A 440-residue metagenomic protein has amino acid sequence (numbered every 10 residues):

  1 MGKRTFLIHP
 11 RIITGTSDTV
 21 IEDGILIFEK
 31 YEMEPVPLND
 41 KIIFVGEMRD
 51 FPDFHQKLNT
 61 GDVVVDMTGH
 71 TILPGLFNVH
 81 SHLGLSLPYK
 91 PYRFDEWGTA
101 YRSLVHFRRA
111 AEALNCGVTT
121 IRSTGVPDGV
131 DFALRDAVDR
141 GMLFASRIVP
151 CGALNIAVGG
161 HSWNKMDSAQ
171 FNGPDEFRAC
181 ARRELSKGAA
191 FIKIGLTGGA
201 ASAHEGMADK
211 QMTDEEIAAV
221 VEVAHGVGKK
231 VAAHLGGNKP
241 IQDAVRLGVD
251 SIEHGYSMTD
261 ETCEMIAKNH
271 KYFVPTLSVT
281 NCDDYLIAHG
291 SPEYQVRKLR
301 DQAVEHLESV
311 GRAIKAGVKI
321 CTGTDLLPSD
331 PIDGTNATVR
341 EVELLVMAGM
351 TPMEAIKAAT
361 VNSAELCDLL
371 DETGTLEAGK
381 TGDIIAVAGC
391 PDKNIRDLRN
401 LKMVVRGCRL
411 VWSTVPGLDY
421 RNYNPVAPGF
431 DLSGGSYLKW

Functional and structural regions predicted by a protein language model:
G2-T5, I12-L73, Y92: Histidine-rich, glycine-flanked metal-binding segment
D53-T71, D131-M142, P174-A189, M258-Y272 (+1 more regions): Short amphipathic alpha-helices and their capping/turn segments at secondary-structure boundaries
M67-M142, V158-H161, E215, L247: Metal-associated gating/positioning segment near the N- to mid-region
P91-L104, H161-C180, K230: Active-site mouth loops of central-metabolism enzymes
V105-D131, A145-L154, A189-S202, K229-K230 (+2 more regions): Divalent metal-dependent hydrolysis catalytic cores, especially in the metallo-beta-lactamase
G198-E308, C321, L326-S329, G349 (+2 more regions): Active-site core of metal-dependent hydrolases
G226, V304-V387: His/Asp/Glu-enriched, well-ordered alpha-helical/loop segment that forms or immediately abuts the divalent-metal
A378-N424: C-terminal cap of metal-dependent C-N hydrolases
